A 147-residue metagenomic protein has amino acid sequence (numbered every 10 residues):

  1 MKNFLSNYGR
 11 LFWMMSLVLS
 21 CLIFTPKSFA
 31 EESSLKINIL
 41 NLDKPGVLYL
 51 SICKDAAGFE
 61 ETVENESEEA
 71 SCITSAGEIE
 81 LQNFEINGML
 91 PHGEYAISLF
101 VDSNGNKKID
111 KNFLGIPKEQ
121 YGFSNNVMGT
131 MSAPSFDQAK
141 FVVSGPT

Functional and structural regions predicted by a protein language model:
K2-M15: Bacterial N-terminal signal peptides that target proteins for export
F24-A30: Sec/Tat signal peptide C-region and signal peptidase I cleavage site
S33-L42, L50: A short, amphipathic beta-strand motif
K44, P91-H92: Surface-exposed loops/turns
K44-E61: Short, ordered, surface-exposed loop/turn motifs in non-cytosolic proteins
V63-L90: Tryptophan-paired
G93-L99: A short tyrosine-centered beta-strand micro-motif
S103-K111: Acidic, glycine-anchored loop motifs typical of Ca2+
